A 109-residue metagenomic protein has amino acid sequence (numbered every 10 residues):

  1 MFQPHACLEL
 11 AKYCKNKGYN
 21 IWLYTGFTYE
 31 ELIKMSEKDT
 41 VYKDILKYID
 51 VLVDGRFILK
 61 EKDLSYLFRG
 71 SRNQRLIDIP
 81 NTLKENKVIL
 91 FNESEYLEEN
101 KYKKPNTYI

Functional and structural regions predicted by a protein language model:
M1-I45: Conserved Radical SAM active-site core
F2-K15, W22, K62-I109: P-loop/Walker A phosphate-binding loop and immediately adjacent motor/lid segment at beta-alpha junctions
T25, D54, R69: Short glycine-rich loop/turn motifs that provide flexible caps or phosphate-binding loops at active sites
F27, G55-I58, P80-T82: Short, flexible active-site-adjacent loop segments at beta-strand->alpha-helix junctions, enriched in small/polar
E31, E61-K62: Short catalytic/ligand-binding loop motif for oxyanion handling, primarily in non-cytosolic enzymes, centered on
S36-E61: Structural recognition of alpha->loop->beta junctions
